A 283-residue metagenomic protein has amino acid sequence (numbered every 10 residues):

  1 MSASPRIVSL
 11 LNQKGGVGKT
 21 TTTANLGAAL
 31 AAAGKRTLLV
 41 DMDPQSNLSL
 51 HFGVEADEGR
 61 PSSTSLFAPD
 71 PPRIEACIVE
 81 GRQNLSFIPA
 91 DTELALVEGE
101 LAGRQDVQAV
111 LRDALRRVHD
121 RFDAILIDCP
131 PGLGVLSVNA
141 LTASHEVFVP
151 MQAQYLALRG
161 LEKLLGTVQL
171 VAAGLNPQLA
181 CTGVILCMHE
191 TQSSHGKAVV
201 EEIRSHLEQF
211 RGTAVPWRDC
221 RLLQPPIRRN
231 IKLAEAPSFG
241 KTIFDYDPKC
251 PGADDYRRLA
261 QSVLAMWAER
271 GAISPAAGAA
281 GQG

Functional and structural regions predicted by a protein language model:
M1-G283: P-loop NTP-binding core
